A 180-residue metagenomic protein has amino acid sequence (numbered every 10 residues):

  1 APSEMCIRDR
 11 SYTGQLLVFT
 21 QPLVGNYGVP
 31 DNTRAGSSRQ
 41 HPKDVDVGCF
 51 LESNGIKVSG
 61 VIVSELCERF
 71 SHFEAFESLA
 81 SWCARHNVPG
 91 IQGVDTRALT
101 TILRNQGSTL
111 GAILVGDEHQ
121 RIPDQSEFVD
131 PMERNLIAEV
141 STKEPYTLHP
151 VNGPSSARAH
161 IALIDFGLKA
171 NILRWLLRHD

Functional and structural regions predicted by a protein language model:
P2-I7: Short, small-residue-biased leader/transition segments that mark boundaries at the very start of proteins
R10, L16, L99: Conserved phosphate/anionic-ligand binding catalytic regions in large, soluble enzymes, centered on
R10-Y12, T33-G36, E77-A80, L177-D180: Short, solvent-exposed amphipathic alpha-helical segments in soluble enzyme and RNA/protein-processing domains
G14-L23, Y27-V29, R39-D44, K57-S71: Extracellular/luminal Protease-associated
L16-T20, I91, I161: Short hydrophobic-aromatic micro-motifs
N32, G48-F50, N54, V58-L148: Internal gly/pro-rich beta-alpha loop/helix module that stabilizes soluble enzyme cofactors or their anionic handles
N152-A157: Short, flexible hinge/linker loops that cap or flank conserved catalytic cores
H160-D180: Phosphate-binding active sites in nucleotide-utilizing proteins
